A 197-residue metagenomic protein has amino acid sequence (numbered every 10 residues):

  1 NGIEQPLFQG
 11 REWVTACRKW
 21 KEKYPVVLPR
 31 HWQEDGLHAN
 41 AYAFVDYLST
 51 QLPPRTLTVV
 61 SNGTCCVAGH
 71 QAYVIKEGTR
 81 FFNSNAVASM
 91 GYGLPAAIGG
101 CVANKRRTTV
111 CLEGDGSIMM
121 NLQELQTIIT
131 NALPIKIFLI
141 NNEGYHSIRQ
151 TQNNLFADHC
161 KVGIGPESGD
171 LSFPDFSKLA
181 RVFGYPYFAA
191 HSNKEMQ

Functional and structural regions predicted by a protein language model:
N1-L7, A68, Y73-Q197: Thiamine diphosphate
E4-W20: Flexible, glycine/charged-enriched surface loops at secondary-structure junctions
R11-E12, W32, F183: Generic low-complexity, intrinsically disordered sequence content enriched in small uncharged/hydrophobic residues
A16-P95, G100: Active-site diphosphate/adenylate-binding microenvironment
